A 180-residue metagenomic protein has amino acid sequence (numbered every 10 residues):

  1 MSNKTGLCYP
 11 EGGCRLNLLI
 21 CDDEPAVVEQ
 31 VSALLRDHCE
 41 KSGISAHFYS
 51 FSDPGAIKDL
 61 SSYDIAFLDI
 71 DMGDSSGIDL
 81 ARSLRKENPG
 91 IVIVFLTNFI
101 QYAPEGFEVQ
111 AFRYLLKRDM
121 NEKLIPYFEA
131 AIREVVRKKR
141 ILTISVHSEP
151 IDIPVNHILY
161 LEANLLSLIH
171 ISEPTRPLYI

Functional and structural regions predicted by a protein language model:
M1-N17: Non-catalytic signal-transmission and effector/linker regions of two-component phosphorelay proteins
C21-D22, F51, A66, I171: Conserved sequence signature across two-component system core domains
P25-Y49, K86: Two-component/phosphorelay signaling modules centered on CheY-like receiver
E29, A33, G55-K58, I169: Mature exported/compartmentalized surface modules and terminal targeting/interaction regions
H47-I65: Acidic, metal-coordinating helix/loop segments flanking the phosphotransfer/catalytic sites of two-component signaling
Y63-R137: CheY-like receiver
P126-S172, R176: Conserved binding/recognition cores within well-folded domains
